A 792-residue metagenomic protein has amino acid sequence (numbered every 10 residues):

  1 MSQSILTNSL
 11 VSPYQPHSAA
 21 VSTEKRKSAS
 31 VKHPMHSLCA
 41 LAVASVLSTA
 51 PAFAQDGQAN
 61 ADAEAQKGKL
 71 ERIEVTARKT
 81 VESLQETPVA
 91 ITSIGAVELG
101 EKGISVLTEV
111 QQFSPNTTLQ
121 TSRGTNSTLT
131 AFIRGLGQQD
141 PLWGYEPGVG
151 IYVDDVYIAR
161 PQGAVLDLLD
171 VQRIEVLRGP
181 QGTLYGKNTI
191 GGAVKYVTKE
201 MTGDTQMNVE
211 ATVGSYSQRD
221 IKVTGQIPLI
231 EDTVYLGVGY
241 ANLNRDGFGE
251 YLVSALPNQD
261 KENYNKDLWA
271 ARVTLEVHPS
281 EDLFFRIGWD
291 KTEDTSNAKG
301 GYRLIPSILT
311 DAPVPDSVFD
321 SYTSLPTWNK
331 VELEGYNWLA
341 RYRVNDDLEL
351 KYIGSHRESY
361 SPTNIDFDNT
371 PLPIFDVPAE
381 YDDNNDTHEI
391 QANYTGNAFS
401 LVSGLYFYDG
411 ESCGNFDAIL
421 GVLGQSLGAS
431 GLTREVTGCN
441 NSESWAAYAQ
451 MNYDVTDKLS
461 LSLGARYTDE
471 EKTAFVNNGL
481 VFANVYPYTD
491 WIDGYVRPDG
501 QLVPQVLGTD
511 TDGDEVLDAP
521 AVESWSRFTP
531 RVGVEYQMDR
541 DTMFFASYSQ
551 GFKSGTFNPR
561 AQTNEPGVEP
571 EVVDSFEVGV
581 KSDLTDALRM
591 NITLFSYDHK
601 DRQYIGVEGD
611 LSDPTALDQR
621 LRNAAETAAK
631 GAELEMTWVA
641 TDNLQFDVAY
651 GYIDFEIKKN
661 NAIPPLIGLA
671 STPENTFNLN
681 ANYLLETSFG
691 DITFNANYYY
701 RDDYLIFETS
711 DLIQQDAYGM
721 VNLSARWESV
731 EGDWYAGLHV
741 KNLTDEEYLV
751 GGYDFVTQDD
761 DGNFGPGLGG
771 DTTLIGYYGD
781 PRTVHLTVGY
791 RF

Functional and structural regions predicted by a protein language model:
M1-K102, T108-S114, Q226, E281 (+3 more regions): N-terminal Sec signal peptide and the immediately downstream disordered periplasmic leader that contains the TonB box
G57, S400-V402, D454-D457, L461 (+4 more regions): Gram-negative outer-membrane beta-barrel transporters
Q66-D204, V578: Acidic, small-polar-rich N-terminal luminal/periplasmic segments of exported/outer-membrane proteins
E146-G148, R160, L169-R178, T183-L252 (+5 more regions): Outer-membrane beta-barrel translocator/receptor signature
D260, K266-V402, Y408-D409, R589-N591: Outer-membrane beta-barrel domain signature, strongest for Gram-negative TonB-dependent receptors and also present
L275-S280, A392, Y406-Y408, N440-H599 (+1 more regions): Structural signature of Gram-negative outer-membrane beta-barrels, strongest in the C-terminal barrel of TonB-dependent
N337-R343, E349-I365, Q537-K553, R560 (+3 more regions): Membrane-embedded beta-barrel scaffold of Gram-negative outer-membrane proteins
K600, Y699-F707, W727-F792: C-terminal beta-signal and adjacent terminal beta-strands/loops of Gram-negative outer-membrane beta-barrel proteins
